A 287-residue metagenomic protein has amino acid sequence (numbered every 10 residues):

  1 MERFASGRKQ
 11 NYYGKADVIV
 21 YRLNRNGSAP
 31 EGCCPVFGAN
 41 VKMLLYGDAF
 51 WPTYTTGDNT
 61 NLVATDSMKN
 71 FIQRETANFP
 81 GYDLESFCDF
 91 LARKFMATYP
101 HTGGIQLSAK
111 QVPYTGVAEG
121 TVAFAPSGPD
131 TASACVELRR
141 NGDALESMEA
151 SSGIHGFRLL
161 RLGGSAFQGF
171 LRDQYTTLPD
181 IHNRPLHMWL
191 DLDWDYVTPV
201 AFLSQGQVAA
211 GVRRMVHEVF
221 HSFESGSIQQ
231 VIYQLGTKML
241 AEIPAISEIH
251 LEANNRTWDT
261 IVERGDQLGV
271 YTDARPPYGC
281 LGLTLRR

Functional and structural regions predicted by a protein language model:
M1-R287: N-terminal intrinsically disordered, cationic/polar leader segments that include organellar targeting peptides
